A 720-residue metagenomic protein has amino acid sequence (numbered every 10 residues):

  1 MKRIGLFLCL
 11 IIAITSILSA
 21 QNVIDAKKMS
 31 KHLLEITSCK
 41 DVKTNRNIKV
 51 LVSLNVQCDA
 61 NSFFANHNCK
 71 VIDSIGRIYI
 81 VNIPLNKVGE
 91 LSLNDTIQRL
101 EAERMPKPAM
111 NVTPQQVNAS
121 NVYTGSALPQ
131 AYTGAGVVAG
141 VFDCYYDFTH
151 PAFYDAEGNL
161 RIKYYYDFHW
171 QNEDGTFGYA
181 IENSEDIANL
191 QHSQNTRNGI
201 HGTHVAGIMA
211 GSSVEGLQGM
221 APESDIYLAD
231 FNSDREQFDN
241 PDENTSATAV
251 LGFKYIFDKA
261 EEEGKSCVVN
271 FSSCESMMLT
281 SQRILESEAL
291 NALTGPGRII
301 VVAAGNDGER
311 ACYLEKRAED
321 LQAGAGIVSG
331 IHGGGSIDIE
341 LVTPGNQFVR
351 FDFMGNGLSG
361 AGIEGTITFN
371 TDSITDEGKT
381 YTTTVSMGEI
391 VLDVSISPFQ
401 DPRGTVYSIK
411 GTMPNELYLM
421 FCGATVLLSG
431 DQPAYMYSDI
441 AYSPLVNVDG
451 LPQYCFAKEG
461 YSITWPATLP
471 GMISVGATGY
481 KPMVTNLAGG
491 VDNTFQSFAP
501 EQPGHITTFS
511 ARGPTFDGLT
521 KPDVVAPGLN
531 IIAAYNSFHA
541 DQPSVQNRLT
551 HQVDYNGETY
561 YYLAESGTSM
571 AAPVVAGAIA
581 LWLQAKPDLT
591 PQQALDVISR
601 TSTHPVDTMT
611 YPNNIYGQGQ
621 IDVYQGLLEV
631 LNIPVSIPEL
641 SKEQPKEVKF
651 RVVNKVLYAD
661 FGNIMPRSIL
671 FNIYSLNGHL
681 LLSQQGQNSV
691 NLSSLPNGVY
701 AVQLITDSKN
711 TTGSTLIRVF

Functional and structural regions predicted by a protein language model:
R3, A20, A659-F661, S683 (+1 more regions): C-terminal tail/sorting-segment detector
S19-Q130, V138, R235, N240: Autoinhibitory N-terminal propeptides
I24-T44, K87, P108-G158, E185-I200 (+4 more regions): N-terminal domain-start motif of subtilase-like serine proteases
S38-D41, S266-E275, L279-Q282, G297-A304 (+4 more regions): C-terminal subdomain of the subtilisin-like protease fold in secreted/lumenal serine endopeptidases
S126-A247, E263-V268, Q282, G295-I299 (+10 more regions): Subtilisin-like serine protease catalytic core
Y166-E182, A311, E315-S408, T412-P414 (+4 more regions): Extracellular S/T/G-rich loop segment that most often corresponds to the catalytic His/Ser-adjacent loop
A229-F231, F253-T280, A303-A304, M420-D431 (+2 more regions): Short acidic, glycine-rich surface-loop motifs adjacent to enzyme active sites
V635-I664, I673-L680, N697, T715-F720: Surface-exposed, proline-anchored Ser/Thr-rich loop/turn motifs
